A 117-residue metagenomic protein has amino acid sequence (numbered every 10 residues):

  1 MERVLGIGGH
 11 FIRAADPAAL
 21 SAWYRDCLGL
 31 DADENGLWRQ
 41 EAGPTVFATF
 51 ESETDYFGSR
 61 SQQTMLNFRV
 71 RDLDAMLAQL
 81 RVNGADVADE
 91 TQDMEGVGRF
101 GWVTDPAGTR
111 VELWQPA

Functional and structural regions predicted by a protein language model:
M1-G6, I12, A78-A117: Vicinal oxygen chelate
M1-I7, F11-A48: Core segments of cupin and vicinal oxygen chelate
A18-A19, D74-A75, G98: Short alpha-helical
C27-D31, N67-R69, E90-D93: Short linear motifs in intrinsically disordered
L28-Q63, V103-P106, R110-P116: Conserved short beta-strand elements that form part of the metal-binding/catalytic scaffold of enzyme active sites
S59-A85: Mid-chain, well-packed structural core segment of small domains
